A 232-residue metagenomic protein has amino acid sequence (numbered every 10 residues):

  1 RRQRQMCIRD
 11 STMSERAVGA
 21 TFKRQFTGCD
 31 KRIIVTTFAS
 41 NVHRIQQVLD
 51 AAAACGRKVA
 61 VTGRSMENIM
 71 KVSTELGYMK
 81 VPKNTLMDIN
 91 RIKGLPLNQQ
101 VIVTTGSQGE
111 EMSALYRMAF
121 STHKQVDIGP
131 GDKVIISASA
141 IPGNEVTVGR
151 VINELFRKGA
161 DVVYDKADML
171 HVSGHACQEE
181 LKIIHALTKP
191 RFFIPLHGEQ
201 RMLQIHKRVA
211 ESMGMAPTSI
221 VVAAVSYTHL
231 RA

Functional and structural regions predicted by a protein language model:
R1-R2, E15: N-terminal catalytic scaffold of extracellular/periplasmic and nuclease hydrolases that process anionic headgroups
Q3-D10, T228-A232: Conserved small/polar residues in nucleotide/adenosyl-binding loops
R9-V18: Divalent-metal (often Zn2+) His-rich catalytic cores of metallo-beta-lactamase-fold enzymes
V18-S137, I141-P142, G149-I152, R157-K166 (+4 more regions): Hard-cation-handling environments
